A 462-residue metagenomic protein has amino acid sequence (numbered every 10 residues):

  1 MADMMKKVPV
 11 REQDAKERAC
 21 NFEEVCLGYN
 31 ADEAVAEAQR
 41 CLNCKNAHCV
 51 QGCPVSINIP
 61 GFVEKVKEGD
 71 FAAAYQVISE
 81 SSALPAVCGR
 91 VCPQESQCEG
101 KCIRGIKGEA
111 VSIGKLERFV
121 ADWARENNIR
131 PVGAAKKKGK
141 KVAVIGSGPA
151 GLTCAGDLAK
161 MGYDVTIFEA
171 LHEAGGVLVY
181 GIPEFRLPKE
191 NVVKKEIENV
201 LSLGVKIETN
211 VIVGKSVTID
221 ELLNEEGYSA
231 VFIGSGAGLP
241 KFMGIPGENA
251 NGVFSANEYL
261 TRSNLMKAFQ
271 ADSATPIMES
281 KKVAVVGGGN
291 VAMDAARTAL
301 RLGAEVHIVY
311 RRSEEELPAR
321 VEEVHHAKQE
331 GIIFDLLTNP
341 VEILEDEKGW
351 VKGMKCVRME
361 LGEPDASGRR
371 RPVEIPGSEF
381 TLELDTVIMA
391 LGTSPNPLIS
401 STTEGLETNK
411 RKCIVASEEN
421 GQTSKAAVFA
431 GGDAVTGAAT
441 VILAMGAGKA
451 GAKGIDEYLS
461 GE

Functional and structural regions predicted by a protein language model:
R18-A36, N58-R90, K107-A135, S263-N264: Ferredoxin-type iron-sulfur electron-transfer modules in oxidoreductases and energy-metabolism complexes
N43-E68, V87-V120, T166, E173 (+1 more regions): Iron-sulfur cluster-binding cysteine motifs and their immediate structural context in ferredoxin-like electron-transfer
A73, K136, K141-I145, I197-I245 (+4 more regions): Feature captures the FAD/FMN-dependent oxidoreductase FAD-binding
V120-K136, V193-K215, P240-L302, T408-E419 (+1 more regions): Glycine-rich dinucleotide-binding loop and its adjacent helix/turn
K141-T166, A292-L300: N-terminal Rossmann-like FAD-binding beta1-loop-alpha1 element of flavoenzymes
D164-I167, L171-S202, I207-E208, A296-E342: Rossmann-like dinucleotide-binding cores of NAD(P)H-dependent redox enzymes
N249-S280, P364-A438: FAD-site-proximal beta/loop scaffold in flavoenzymes
A434-G461: A conserved FAD-binding loop/helix module that cradles the flavin
